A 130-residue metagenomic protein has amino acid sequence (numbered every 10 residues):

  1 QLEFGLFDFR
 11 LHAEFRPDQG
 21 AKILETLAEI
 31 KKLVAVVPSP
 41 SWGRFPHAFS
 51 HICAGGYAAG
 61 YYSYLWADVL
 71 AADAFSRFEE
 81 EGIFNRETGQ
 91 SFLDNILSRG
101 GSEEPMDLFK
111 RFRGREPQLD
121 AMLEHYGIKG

Functional and structural regions predicted by a protein language model:
Q1-G130: C-terminal, non-catalytic "cap/extension" segments appended to globular domains
